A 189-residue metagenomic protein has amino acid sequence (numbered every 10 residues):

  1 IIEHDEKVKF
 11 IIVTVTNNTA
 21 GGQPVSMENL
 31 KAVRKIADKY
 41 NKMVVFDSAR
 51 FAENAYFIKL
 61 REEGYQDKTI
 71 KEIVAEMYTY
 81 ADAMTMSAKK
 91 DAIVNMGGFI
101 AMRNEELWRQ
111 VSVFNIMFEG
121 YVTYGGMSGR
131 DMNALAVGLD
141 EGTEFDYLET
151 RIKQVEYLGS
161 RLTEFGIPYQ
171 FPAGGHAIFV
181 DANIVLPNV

Functional and structural regions predicted by a protein language model:
I1-P168, V180: Conserved PLP-enzyme active-site core in the AAT-like
P168-V189: Conserved PLP-binding catalytic core of the aspartate aminotransferase-like
